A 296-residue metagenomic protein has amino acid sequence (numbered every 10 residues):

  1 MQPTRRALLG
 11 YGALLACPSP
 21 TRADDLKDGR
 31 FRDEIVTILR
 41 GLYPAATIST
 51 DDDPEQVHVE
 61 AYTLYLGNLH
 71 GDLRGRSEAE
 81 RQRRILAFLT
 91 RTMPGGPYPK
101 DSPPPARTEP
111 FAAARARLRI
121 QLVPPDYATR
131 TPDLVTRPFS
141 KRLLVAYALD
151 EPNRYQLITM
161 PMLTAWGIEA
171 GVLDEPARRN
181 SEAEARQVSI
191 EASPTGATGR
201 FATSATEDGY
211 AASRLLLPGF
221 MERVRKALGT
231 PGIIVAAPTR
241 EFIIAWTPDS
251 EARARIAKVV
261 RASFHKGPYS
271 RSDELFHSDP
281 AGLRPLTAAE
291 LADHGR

Functional and structural regions predicted by a protein language model:
M1-L14: N-terminal secretory signal peptides and thylakoid transit peptides that target proteins across membranes
L15-D25: Bacterial Sec-dependent signal peptides at the C-terminal "C-region" and cleavage site
D24, D28-R32, R130-F276, R284: A contiguous, surface-oriented mixed alpha/beta subdomain in the mid-to-C-terminal portion of proteins that forms
D24-T50: N-terminal alpha-helical "arm" segments
I38, E55-R200: Charged, alpha-helical interface segments at or near domain boundaries
T50-E55, A237-E241: Short Gly/Ser/Thr- and Asp/Glu-enriched loop/turn motifs at secondary-structure junctions
T63-Y65, E251-A252, L291-D293: Short, surface-exposed beta-strand-loop junctions and turns on beta-sheet-rich folds
R284-R296: Short, low-order "capping/linker" segments at domain edges
